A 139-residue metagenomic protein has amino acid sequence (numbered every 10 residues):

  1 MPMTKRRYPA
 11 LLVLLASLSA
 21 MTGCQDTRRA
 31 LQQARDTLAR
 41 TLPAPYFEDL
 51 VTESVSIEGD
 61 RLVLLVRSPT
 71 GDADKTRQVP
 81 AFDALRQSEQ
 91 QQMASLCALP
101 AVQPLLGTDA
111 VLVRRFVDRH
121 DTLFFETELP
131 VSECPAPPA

Functional and structural regions predicted by a protein language model:
M1-T22: Sec-dependent bacterial lipoprotein signal peptides
C24-T27: Bacterial signal peptide processing site
Q33-V55: Post-signal peptide N-terminal segment of mature Sec-exported envelope proteins
L42-Y46, L85-S88, F124: Extracellular/lumenal and peripheral-membrane lipid-interaction modules
S56-G107: Mature extracytoplasmic domains of secretory-pathway proteins
G107-A139: C-terminal partner/receptor-binding element of secreted or periplasmic proteins
